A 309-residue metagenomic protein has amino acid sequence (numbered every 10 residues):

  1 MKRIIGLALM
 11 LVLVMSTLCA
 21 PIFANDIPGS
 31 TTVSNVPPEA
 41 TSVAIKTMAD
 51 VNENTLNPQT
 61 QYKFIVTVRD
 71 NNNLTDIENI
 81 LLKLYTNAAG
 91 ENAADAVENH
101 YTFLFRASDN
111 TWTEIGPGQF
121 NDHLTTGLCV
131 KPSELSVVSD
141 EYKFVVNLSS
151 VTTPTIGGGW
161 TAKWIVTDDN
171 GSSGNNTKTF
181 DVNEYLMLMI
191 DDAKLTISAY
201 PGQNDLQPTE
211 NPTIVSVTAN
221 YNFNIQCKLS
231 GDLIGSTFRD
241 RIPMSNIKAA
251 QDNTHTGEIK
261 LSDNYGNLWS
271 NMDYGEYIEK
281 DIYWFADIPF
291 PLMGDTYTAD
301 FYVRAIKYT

Functional and structural regions predicted by a protein language model:
M1-S30, V66, A162, T213 (+1 more regions): Secretory targeting signatures
L13, V66-N72, S139-F180, D287-G294 (+1 more regions): Ser/Thr/Pro-rich, low-complexity mucin-like regions that serve as glycosylated stalks/linkers or repetitive adhesive
N25-P58, N71, Y200: Short, compositionally biased P/S/T/A/G/V-rich stretches that sit at domain boundaries
D26-V36, S172-L188: Short beta-strand elements
A40-T41, E53, N110-V137, D181-T309: Signature of Gram-negative chaperone-usher
E53-P58, N71-E78, G90-D95, P154-I156 (+2 more regions): A short beta-turn/strand-edge loop motif at beta-sheet boundaries
P58-F64, T209-N211: Structural beta-strand segments of beta-rich domains
K63-L74, L84-G90, D168-N170, V215-Y221: Extracellular acidic, Ser/Thr/Pro-rich low-complexity tracts
